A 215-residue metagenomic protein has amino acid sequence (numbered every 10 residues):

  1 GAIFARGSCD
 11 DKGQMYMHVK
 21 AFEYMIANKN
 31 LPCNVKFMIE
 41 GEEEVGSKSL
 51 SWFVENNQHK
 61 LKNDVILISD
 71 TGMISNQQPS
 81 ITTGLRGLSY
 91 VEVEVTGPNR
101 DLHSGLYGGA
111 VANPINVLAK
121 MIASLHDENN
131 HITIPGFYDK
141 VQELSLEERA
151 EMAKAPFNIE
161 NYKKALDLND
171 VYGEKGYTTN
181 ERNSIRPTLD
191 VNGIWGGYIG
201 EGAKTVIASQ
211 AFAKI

Functional and structural regions predicted by a protein language model:
G1-C9: Catalytic-core environment of secreted peptidases
F4-A5, N99-G105, G200-E201: Short small-residue beta-strand/loop micro-motif enriched in glycine and branched aliphatics
C9-G84: Acidic/histidine-rich catalytic neighborhood of metal-dependent amide-processing enzymes
A27-N30, E55-H59, P98-R100, A123-H131: Generic secondary-structure signature for well-ordered alpha-helical cores
I74, T83, Y90, S104-I194 (+1 more regions): Acidic-enriched catalytic cores of C-N bond-cleaving enzymes acting on peptides and small amides
P79-T83, G200-T205: Short beta-strand/turn micro-motifs at beta-sheet edges
S80-T96: Flexible glycine/proline-rich, aromatic-decorated loop/lid segments
K120, E201-K214: C-terminal catalytic subdomain
